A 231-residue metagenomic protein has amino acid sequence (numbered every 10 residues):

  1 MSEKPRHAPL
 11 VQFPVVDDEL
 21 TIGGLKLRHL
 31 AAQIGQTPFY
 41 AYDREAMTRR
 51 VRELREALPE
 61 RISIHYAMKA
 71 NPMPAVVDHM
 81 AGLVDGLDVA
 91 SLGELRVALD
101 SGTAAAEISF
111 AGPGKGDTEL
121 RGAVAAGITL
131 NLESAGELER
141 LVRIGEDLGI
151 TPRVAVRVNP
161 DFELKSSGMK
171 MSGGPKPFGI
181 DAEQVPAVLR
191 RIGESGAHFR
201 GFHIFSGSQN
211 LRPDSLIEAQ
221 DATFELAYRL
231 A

Functional and structural regions predicted by a protein language model:
M1-E146, I150-P152, E194, H198: A charged N-terminal "starter" segment
S2-E3, A8, P160-A231: Active-site loop/helix belt of alpha/beta enzymes
G24, G86, G112-G114, A155 (+4 more regions): Glycine-centered flexibility motif
A67, R153-N159, H203-F205: Short beta-strand segments
K115-G122, R157-K165: Short, basic, helix/turn surface patches
